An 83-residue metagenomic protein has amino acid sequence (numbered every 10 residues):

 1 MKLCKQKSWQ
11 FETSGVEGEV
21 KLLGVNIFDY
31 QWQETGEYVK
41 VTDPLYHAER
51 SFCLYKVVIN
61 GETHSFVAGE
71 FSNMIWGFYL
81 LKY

Functional and structural regions predicted by a protein language model:
M1-G24: N-terminal trafficking/processing presequences and adjacent post-cleavage segments of proteins routed to secretion
K21-K82: Acidic, low-complexity, intrinsically disordered interaction modules
